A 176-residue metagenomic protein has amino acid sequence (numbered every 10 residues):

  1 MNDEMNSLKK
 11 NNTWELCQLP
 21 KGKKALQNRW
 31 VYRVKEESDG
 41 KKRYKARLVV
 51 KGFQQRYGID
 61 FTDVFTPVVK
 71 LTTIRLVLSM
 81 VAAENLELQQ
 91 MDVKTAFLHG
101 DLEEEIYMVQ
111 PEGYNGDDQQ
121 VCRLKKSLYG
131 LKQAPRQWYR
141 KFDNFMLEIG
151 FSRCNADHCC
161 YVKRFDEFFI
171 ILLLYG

Functional and structural regions predicted by a protein language model:
M1-G176: Long, low-complexity, charge-biased intrinsically disordered regions
